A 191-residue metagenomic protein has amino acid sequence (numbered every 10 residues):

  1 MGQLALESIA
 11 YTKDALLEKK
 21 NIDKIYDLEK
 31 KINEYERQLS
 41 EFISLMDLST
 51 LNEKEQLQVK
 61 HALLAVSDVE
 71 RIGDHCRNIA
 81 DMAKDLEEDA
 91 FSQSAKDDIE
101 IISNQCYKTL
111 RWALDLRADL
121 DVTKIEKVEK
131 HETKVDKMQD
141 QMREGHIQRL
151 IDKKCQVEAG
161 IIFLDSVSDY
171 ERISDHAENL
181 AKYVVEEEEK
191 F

Functional and structural regions predicted by a protein language model:
M1-F191: Cytosolic, long alpha-helical scaffolding segments
